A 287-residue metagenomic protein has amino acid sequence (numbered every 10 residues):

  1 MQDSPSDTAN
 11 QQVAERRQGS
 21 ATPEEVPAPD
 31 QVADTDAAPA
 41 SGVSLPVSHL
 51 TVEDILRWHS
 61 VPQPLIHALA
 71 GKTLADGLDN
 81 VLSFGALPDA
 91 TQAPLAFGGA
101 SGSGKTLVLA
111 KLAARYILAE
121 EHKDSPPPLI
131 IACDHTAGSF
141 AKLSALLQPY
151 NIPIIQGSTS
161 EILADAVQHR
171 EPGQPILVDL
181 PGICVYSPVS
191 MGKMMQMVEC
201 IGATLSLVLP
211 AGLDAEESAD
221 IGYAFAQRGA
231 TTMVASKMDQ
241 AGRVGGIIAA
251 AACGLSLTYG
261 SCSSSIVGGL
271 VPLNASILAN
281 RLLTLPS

Functional and structural regions predicted by a protein language model:
Q2, V26, V32, D36 (+3 more regions): NTP-binding/hydrolysis catalytic cores, primarily Walker-type P-loop NTPases
D7-P126, I130-H135, S144-E171: Primarily NTPase-proximal linker/entry elements flanking Walker-type ATP/GTP-binding cores
L95-A96, L109, V178, G192-Q196: Conserved binding/catalytic microenvironments
G98-G104, A132-G138, I183-Y186, G212-E216: Short, small-residue-enriched loops and turns at beta-alpha junctions that line or gate enzyme active sites
K123, I176-V178: Short, structured loop/turn "capping" segments at alpha-beta junctions
C133, V178, A235: Active-site flanking residues adjacent to catalytic metal/cofactor-binding acidic residues
K142, P149, T159-Q168, P175 (+1 more regions): Conserved catalytic-core segment of NTP-binding enzymes
